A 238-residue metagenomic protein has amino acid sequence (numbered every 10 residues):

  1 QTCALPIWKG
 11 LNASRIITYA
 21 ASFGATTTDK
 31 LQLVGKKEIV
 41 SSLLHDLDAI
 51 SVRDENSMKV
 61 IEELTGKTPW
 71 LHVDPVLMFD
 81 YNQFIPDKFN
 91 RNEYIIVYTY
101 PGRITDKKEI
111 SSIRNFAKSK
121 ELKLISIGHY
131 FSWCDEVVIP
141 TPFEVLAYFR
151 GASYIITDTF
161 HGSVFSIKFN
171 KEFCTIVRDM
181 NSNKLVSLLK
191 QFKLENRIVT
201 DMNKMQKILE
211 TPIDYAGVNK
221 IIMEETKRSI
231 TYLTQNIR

Functional and structural regions predicted by a protein language model:
Q1-R238: Active-site anion-handling motifs in enzyme catalytic cores
